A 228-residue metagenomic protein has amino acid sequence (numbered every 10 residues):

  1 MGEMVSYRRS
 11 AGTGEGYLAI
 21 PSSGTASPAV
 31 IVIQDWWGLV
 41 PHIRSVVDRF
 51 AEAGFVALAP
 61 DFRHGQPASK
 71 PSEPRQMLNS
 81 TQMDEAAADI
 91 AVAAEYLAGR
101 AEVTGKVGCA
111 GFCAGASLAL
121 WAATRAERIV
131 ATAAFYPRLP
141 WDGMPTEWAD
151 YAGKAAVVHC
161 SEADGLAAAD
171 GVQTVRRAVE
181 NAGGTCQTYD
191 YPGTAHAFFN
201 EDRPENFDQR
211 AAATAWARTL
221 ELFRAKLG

Functional and structural regions predicted by a protein language model:
M4-E102, F198-N200: Serine-hydrolase catalytic machinery in alpha/beta-hydrolase-like enzymes
A101-F112: Alpha/beta-hydrolase fold nucleophile elbow
G111-G115, A119: Gly/Ala-rich beta-loop-alpha elbow adjacent to hydrolase catalytic centers
R128-L139: A conserved short beta-strand
A152, V158-C160: Short beta-strand/loop motif that positions the catalytic acidic residue of the alpha/beta-hydrolase fold
A163-A167: Acidic catalytic loop of the alpha/beta-hydrolase fold
A168-A178: Short alpha-helix in the alpha/beta-hydrolase fold that links the catalytic acid
A182-G228: C-terminal catalytic histidine-bearing segment of alpha/beta-hydrolase fold enzymes
